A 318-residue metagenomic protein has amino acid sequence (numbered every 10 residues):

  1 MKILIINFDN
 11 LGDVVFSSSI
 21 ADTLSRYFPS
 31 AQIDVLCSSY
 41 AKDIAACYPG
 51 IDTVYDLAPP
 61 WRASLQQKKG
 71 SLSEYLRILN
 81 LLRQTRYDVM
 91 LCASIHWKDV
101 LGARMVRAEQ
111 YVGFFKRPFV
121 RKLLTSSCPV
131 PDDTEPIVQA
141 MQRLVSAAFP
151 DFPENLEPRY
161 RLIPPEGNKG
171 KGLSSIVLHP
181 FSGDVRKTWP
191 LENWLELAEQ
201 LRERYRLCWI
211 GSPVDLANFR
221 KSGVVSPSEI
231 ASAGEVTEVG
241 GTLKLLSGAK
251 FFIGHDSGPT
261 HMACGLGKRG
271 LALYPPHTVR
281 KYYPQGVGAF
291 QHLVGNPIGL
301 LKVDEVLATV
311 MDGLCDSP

Functional and structural regions predicted by a protein language model:
M1-P318: Catalytic machinery of carbohydrate-active enzymes, primarily nucleotide-sugar-dependent glycosyltransferases
